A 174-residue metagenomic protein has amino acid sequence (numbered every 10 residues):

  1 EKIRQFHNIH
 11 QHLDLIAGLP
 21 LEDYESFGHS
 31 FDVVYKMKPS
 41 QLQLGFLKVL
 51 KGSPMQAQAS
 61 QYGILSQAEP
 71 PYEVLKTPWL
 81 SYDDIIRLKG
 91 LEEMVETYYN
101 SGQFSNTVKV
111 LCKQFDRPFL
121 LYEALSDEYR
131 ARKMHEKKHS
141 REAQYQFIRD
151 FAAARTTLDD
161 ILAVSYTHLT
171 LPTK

Functional and structural regions predicted by a protein language model:
E1-L121: A structural motif corresponding to the C-terminal lobe/cap of the Radical SAM core domain
F6, V164-T167: Compositionally biased, intrinsically disordered low-complexity segments
E96-Y99, Q103, K133, K137 (+1 more regions): Long, hydrophobic, amphipathic alpha-helical segments used as structural scaffolds
N106-A152: An accessory alpha-helical subdomain
T157-S165: C-terminal "tail" modules appended to repeat-scaffold proteins
T167-T173: Conserved small/polar residues in nucleotide/adenosyl-binding loops
